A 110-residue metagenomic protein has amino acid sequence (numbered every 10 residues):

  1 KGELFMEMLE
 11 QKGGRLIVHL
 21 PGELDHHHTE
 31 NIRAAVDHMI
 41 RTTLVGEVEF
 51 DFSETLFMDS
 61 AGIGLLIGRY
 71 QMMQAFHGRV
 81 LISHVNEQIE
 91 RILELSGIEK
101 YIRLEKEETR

Functional and structural regions predicted by a protein language model:
K1-H19: Short beta-strand/loop segment at the start of cytosolic alpha/beta domains
M6, Y101-I102: A composition-driven signal for long, intrinsically disordered, charge-rich low-complexity tracts
E23-Y101: Amphipathic alpha-helical interaction surfaces in cytosolic regulatory modules
E87, E108-T109: Acidic phosphotransfer microenvironment of two-component signaling modules
R103-E107: Short acidic-hydrophobic, aromatic-tinged amphipathic segments that line or gate anion-handling sites
